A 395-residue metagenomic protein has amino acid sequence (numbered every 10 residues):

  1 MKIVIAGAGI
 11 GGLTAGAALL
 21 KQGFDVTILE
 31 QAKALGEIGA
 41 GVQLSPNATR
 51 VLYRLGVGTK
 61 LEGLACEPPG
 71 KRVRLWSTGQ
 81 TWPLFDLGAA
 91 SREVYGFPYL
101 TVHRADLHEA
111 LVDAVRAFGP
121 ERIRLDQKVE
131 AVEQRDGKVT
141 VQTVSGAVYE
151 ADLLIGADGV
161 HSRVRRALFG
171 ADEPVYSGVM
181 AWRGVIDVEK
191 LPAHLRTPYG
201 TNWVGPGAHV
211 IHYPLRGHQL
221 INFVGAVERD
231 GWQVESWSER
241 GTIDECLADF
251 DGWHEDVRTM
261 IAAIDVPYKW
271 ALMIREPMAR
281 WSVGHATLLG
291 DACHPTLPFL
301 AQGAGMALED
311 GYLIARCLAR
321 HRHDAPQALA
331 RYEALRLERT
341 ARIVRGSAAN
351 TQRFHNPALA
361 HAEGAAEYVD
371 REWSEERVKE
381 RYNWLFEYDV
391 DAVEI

Functional and structural regions predicted by a protein language model:
K2, D25, L220-F223: Residues at the starts of beta-strands that form the adenosine-phosphate
I3, N47-D187, D230-D244, D249 (+1 more regions): Conserved N-terminal helical subregion
A6-K33, I155-G156, W182, H212 (+2 more regions): Conserved mid-domain beta->alpha element of the FAD-binding
K33-Y53: Conserved N-terminal glycine-rich FAD pyrophosphate-binding loop of Rossmann-like flavoproteins
G63-C66, R122, D251-V266, A325-A330 (+1 more regions): Acidic/histidine metal-binding catalytic segments
Y176-G178, L195-Y199, L220, I243 (+1 more regions): A short coil-to-beta-strand element that immediately follows conserved catalytic motifs
P198-Q233, I243, L247-D251, L272: Active-site substrate-recognition segment that forms the wall of the catalytic cavity or substrate channel
H294-P295, G305, Y312-H323, E333-E338 (+1 more regions): C-terminal lid/capping helical subdomain adjacent to the catalytic/cofactor pocket in oxidative enzymes
